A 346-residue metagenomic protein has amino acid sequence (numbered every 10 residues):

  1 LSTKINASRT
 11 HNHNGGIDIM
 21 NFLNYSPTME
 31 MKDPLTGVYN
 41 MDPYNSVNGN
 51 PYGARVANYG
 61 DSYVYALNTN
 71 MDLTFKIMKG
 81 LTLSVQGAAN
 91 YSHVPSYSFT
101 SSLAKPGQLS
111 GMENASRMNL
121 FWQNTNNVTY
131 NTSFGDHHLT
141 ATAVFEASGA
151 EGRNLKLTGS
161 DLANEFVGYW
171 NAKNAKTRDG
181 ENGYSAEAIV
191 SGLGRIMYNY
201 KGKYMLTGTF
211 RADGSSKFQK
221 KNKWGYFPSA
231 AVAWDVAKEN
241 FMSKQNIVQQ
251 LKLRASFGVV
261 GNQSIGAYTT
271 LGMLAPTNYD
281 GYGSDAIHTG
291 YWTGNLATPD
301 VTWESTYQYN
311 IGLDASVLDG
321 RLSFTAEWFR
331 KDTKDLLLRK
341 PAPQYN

Functional and structural regions predicted by a protein language model:
L1-I19, L23, D42-T100, L109-N346: Extracellular/periplasmic, surface-exposed regions of secreted and cell-surface proteins
S26-P43, G49: Sec-dependent signal peptide cleavage junction
